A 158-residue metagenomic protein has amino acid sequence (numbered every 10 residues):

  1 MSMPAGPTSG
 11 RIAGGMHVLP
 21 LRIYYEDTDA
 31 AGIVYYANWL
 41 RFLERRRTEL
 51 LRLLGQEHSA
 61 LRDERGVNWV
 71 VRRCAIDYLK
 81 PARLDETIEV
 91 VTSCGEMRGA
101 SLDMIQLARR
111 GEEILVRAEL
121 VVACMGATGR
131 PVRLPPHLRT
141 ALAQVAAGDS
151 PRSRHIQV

Functional and structural regions predicted by a protein language model:
S2-E89, G95-V158: Terminal targeting signals and extreme-terminal segments of soluble enzymes
